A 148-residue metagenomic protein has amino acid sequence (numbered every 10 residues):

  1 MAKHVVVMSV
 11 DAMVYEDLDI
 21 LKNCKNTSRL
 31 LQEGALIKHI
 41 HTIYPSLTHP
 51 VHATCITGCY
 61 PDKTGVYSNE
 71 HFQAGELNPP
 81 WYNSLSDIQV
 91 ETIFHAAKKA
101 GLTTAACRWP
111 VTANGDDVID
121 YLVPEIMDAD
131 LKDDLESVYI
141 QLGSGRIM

Functional and structural regions predicted by a protein language model:
M1-K3, I20, L131-D133: N-terminal secretory/membrane-targeting segments
A2-E16, R29-L30, C55, A97: Beta-strand elements within well-structured catalytic alpha/beta cores of enzymes that handle phosphate/sulfate esters
K3-H4, C24-K25, P50, I88-H95: A structural signal for well-ordered alpha-helical segments within the folded catalytic domains of diverse enzymes
V10-A12, I37-K38, P50-V51, E70-Y82: Glycine-/proline-rich flexible loop or hinge segments
A12-Y15, Y44-S46, P110-N114: Solvent-exposed loop/turn segments at secondary-structure junctions within structured extracellular/periplasmic domains
D17-L21, D116-I119: Short, solvent-exposed loop/turn and secondary-structure capping segments
L18-T54, G58-D62, A105: Short, structured active-site-proximal loop/turn typified by the sulfatase FGly-forming signature C/S-X-P-X-R
Y60-M148: His/Asp/Glu-rich, glycine-adjacent segments that coordinate divalent cations and/or stabilize oxyanion chemistry on
